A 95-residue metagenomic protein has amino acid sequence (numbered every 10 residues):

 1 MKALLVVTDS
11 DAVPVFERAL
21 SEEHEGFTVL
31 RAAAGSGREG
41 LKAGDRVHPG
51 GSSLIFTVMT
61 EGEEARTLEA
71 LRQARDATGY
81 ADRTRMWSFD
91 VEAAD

Functional and structural regions predicted by a protein language model:
M1-D95: Positively charged, small/polar-rich N-terminal and surface patches that mediate targeting and assembly and bind
